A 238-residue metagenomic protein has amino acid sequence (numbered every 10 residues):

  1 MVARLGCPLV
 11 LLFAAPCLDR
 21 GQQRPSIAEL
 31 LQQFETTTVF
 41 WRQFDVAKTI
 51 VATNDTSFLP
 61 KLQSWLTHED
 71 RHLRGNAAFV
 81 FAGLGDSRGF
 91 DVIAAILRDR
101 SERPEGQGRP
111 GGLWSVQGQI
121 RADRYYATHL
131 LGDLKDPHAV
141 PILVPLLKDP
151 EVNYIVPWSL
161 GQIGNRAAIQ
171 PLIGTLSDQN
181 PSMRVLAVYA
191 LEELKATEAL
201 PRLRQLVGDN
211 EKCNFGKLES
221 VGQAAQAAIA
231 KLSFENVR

Functional and structural regions predicted by a protein language model:
G6-A15: Bacterial N-terminal signal peptides
C17-A52: N-terminal leader/linker segments that initiate helical-solenoid repeat arrays
Q23-F34, D55-T67, D86-L113, D136-K148 (+3 more regions): Amphipathic alpha-helical scaffolding segments comprising HEAT/armadillo-like alpha-solenoid repeats
V39-F79: N-terminal, post-signal-peptide region of Sec/Tat-exported proteins
V39-W41, T56, R71-H72, E102-G106 (+7 more regions): Alpha-helix N-cap/helix-start positions at coil->helix boundaries
D45-V46, A77, R124-A127, V156 (+2 more regions): Conserved hydrophobic register position within alpha-solenoid helical repeats
I50, N54, F81, G85 (+7 more regions): Alpha-solenoid repeat junctions
N214-R238: Terminal, low-structured helical/coil segments at or just beyond the last alpha-helical repeat
